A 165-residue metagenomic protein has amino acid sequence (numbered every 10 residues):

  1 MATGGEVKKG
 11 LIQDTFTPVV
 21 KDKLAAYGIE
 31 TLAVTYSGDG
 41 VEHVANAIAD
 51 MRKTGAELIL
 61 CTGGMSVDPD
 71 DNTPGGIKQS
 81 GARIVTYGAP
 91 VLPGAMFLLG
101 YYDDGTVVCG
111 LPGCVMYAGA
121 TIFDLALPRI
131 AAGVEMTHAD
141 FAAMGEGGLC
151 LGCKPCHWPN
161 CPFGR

Functional and structural regions predicted by a protein language model:
M1-D39, H43: Glycine-rich phosphate/diphosphate-binding loop of Rossmann-like nucleotide-binding domains
G5-E6, G64-V67, G113-M116: Short glycine-rich anion-binding loops that position phosphate/pyrophosphate groups of nucleotides and phosphorylated
L11-D14, D70-T73, A120-F123: Short acidic, glycine/serine/threonine-rich loops at helix termini
D22, A26, D50, R129-A132: A generic structural signal for well-ordered alpha-helical segments enriched in polar/charged residues
Y27-G28, A56, D104-V107: Short acidic (Asp/Glu) and glycine-rich catalytic loops that position anionic groups and cofactors
T31-T35, L60-C61, G110: Short catalytic-loop micro-motif centered on adjacent basic/acidic residues
N46-L98: Glycine-rich phosphate-binding loop
G76-R165: Flexible glycine/proline-rich
